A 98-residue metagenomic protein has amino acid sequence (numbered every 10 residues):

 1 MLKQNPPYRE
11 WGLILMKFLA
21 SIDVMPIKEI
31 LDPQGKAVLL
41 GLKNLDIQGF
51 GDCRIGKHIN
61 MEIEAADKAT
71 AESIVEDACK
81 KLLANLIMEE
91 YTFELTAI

Functional and structural regions predicted by a protein language model:
M1-L2, K28: Residue-level detector of alpha-helical hydrophobic segments embedded in or interacting with membranes
K3-L15: Short, Lys/Arg-enriched N-terminal segments with co-localized hydrophobic residues within the first ~10-30 amino acids
G12-H58, E62-I98: Long, contiguous binding/interaction regions
